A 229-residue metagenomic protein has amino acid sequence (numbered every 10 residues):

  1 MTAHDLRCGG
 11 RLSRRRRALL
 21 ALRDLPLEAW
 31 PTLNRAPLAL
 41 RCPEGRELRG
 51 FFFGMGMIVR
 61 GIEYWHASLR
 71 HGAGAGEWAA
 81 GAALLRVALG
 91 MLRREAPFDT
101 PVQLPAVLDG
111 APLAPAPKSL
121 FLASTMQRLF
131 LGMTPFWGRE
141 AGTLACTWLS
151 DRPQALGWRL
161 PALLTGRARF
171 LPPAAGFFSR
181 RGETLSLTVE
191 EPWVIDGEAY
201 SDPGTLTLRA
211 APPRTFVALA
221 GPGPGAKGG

Functional and structural regions predicted by a protein language model:
M1-P117: Catalytic core of DAGKc-family lipid kinases
V107-P115, G132-G229: ATP/nucleoside-binding phosphotransfer catalytic cores, i.e., glycine-rich phosphate-binding loops
S119-L122: Short hydrophobic core segments
T125-M126: Glycine-/small-residue-rich beta->alpha transition segments that form the dinucleotide
L129: Short aromatic-glycine-enriched beta-strand elements
